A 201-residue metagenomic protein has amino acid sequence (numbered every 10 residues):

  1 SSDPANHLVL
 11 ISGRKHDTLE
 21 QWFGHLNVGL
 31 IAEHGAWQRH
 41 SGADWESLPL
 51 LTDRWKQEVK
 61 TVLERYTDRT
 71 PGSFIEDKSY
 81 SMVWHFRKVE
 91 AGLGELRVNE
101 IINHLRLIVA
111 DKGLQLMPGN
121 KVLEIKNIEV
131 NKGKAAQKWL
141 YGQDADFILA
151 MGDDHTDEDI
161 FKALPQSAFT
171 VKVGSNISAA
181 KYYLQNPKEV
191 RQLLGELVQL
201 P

Functional and structural regions predicted by a protein language model:
S1-E76: Active-site phosphate-binding/coordination module
H7-V9, G29, Q115, L149 (+1 more regions): A structural signal for isolated positions on well-ordered beta-strands in alpha/beta enzyme cores
E33, R39-Q57, T61, M117-A145: Substrate-recognition "cap/lid" segment bordering the active-site pocket of phosphatases
W55, A91-R97: Short, conserved charged micro-motifs
V59-L63, L96-V109: Short amphipathic alpha-helices in soluble, non-transmembrane regions that often serve as interface/regulatory elements
S73-K78, Q115-P118: Short beta-strand
Y80-F86, V122-K126: A generic structural motif
I128, G133-P201: Mg2+-dependent phosphoryl-transfer enzymes with acidic/Ser/Thr/Gly-rich catalytic loops
